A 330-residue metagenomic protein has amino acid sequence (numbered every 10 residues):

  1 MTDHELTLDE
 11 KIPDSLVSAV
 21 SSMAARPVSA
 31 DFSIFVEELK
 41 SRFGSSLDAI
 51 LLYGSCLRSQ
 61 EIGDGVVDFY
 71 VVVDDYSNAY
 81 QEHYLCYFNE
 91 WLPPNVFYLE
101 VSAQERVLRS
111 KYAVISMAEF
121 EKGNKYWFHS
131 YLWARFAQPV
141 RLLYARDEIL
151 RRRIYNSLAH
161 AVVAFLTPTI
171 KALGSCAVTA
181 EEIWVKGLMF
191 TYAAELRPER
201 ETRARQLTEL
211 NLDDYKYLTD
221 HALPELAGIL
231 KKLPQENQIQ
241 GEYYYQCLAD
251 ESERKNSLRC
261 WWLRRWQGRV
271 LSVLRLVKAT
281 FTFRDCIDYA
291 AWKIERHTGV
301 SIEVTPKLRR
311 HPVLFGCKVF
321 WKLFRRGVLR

Functional and structural regions predicted by a protein language model:
T2-R42, L57-G63, D74-R330: Catalytic core of pol beta-like nucleotidyltransferases
L47-C56: Short gly/ser-rich loop at a beta-strand->alpha-helix junction or flexible surface loop bordering the NTP-binding
V67: Change "...and in nucleic-acid phosphodiester-cleaving endonucleases..." to "...and in nucleic-acid processing enzymes
Y70-V72: Short hydrophobic/aromatic beta-strand micro-patches that form the beta-sheet surface supporting nucleotide- or nucleic
